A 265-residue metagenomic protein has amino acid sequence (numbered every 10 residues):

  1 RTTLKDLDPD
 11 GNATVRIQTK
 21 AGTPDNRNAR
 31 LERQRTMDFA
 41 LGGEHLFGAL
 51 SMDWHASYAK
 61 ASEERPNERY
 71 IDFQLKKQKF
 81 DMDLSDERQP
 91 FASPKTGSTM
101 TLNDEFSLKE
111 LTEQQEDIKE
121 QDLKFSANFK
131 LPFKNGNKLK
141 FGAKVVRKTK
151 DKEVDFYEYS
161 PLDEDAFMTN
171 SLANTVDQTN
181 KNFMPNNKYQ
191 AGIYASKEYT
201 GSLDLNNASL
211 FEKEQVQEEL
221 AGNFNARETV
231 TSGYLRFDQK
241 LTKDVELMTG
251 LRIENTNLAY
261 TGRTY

Functional and structural regions predicted by a protein language model:
R1, T23-N67, N103-F156, K213-E246: Outer-membrane beta-barrel transmembrane strands
R1-R30, F167-N170, D244: Short intrinsically disordered, low-complexity coil segments enriched in acidic
R1-V15, R65-I71, K152-E158, A259-Y265: Outer-membrane beta-barrel translocator domains and adjoining extracellular loop/strand segments of Gram-negative
K5, K76-M82: Long amphipathic alpha-helical scaffold regions
G11-K20, D81-E110, E164-G222: Flexible glycine-rich, low-complexity coil/linker segments exposed to the extracellular/periplasmic environment
A59-A61, Y70-Q78: Non-catalytic interaction/regulatory modules that flank or connect domains
D117, Q121, V145-V146, E153 (+5 more regions): Outer/extracellular conduits and scaffolds centered on Gram-negative outer-membrane beta-barrels
